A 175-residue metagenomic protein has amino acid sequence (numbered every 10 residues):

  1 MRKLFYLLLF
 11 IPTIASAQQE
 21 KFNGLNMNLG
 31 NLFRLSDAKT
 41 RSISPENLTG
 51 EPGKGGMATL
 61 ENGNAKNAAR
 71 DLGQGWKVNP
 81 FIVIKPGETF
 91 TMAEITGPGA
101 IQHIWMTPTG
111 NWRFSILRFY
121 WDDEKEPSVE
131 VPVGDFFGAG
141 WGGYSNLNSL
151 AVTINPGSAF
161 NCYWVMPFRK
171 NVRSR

Functional and structural regions predicted by a protein language model:
L4-T13: Sec-dependent N-terminal signal peptides
Q18-R175: Beta-strand-centric surfaces of beta-sandwich/beta-rich domains
